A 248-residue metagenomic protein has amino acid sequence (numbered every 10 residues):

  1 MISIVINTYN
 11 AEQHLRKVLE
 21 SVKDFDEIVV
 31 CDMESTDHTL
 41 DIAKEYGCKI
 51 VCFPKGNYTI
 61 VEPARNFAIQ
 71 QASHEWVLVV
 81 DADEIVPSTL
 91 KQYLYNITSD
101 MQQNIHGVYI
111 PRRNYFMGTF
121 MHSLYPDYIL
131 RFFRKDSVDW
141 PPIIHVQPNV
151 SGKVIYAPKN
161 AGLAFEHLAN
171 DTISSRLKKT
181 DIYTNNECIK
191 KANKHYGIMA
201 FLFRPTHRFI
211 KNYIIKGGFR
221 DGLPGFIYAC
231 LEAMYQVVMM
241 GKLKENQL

Functional and structural regions predicted by a protein language model:
M1-S3, E27: Cell-envelope/extracellular polymer assembly enzymes that use nucleotide-activated donors
V5-D24: Short, well-formed alpha-helical segments that are part of the catalytic scaffolds of diverse glycosyltransferases
H14-R16, D37-Y46, T89-L90: Acidic helix N-cap motif at the loop->helix transition within catalytic regions of sugar-transfer enzymes
S21, D32-D41, D81: A conserved acidic beta->alpha catalytic loop
D24, E45-G47, Y128: Short, structured coil segments at secondary-structure junctions
L40-S73: Conserved donor nucleotide-binding strand/loop of the catalytic core
E62-P63, I69, V80, P87-L248: Catalytic-site signature of metal-activated, phosphate-bearing donor transferases, centered on the GT-A/GT-A-like
V77: Short aromatic/hydrophobic "clamp" motif used to bind/position activated sugar donors
